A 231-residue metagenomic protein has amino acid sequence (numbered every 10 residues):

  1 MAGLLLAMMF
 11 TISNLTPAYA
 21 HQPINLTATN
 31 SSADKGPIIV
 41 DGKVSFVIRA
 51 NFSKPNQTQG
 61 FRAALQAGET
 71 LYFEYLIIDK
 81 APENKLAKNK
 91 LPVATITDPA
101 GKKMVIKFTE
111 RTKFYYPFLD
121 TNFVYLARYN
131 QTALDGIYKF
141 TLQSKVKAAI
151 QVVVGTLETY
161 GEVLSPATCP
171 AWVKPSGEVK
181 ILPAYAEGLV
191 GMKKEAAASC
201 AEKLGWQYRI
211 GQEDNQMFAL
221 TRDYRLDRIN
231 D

Functional and structural regions predicted by a protein language model:
M1-E69: N-terminal pre-first-transmembrane soluble regions of secretory-pathway and organelle membrane proteins
P17, I137, R228: A residue-level signal for beta-strand positions that form part of recognition/binding surfaces within mature
Q22-S32, F61, K90-G101, Y129-G177 (+2 more regions): C-terminal edge strands of extracellular/lumenal beta-sandwich accessory domains
D41-F52, P82, E178-A186: Short, charged, low-hydrophobicity "junction" segments
F52-V124, Q131-D135, K145: Acidic, Ser/Thr/Pro-rich low-complexity intrinsically disordered segments
Y72-E74, V93-T95, T141, V153 (+2 more regions): Soluble periplasmic/extracytoplasmic beta-strand elements of cell-envelope proteins
F108-T112, V173-K180: Low-complexity, flexible helical/coil segments
G177-N230: Exposed, flexible binding/inhibitory loops of compact, secreted disulfide-stabilized domains
